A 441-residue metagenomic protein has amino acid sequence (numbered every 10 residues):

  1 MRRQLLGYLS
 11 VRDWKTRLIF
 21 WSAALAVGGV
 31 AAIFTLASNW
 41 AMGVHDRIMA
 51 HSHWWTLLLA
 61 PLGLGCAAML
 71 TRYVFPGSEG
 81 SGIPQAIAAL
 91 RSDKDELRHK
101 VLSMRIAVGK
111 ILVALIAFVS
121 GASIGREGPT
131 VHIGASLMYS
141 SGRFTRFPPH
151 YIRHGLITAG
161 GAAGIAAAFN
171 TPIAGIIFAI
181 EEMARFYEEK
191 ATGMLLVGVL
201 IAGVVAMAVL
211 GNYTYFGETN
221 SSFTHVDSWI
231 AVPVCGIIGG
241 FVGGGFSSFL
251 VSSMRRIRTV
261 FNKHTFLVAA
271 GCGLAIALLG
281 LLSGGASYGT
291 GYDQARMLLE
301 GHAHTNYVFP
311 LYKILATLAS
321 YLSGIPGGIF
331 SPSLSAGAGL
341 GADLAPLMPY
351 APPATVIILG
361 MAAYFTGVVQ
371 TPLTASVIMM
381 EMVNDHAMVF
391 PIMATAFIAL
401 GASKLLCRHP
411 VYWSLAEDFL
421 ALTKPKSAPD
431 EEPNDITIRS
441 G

Functional and structural regions predicted by a protein language model:
M1-G441: Alpha-helical transmembrane segments and immediately membrane-proximal extracytoplasmic
